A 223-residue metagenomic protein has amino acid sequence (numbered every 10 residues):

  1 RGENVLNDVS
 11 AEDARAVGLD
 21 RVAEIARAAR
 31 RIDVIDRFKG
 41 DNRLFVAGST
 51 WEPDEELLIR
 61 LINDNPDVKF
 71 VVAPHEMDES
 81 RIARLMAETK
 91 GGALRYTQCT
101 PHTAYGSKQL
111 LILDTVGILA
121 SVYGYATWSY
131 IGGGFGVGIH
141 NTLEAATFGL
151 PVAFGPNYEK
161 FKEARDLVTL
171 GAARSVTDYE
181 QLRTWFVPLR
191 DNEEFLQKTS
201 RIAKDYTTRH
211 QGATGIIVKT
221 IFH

Functional and structural regions predicted by a protein language model:
R1-H223: Nucleotide-activated sugar donor-binding and catalytic core shared by glycosyltransferases and related lipid-linked
